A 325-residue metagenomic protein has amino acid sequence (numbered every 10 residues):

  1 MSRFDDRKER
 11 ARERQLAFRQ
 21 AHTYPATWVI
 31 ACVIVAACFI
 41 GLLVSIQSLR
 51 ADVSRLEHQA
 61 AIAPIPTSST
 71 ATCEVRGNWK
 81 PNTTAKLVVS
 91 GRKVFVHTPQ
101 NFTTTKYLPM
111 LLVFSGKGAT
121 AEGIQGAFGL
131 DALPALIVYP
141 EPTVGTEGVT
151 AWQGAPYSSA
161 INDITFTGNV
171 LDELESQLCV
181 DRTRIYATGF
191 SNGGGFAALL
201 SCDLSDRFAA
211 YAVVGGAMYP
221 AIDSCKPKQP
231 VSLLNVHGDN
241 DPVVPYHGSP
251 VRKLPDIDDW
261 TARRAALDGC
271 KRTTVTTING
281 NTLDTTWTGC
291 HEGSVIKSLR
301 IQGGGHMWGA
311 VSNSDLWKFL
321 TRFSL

Functional and structural regions predicted by a protein language model:
S2-A11, T23, G41-M110, A155 (+6 more regions): A domain-start/cap signature at the N-terminus of enzymes
L16-V35: N-terminal Sec-pathway targeting helices
E74, N78-K80, V88-N101, T105-Y186 (+3 more regions): Serine-hydrolase catalytic machinery in alpha/beta-hydrolase-like enzymes
K228-L233, E292-I296: Short, proline-enriched alpha-helix->beta-strand connector loops that line the catalytic pocket of alpha/beta-hydrolase
N235-H237, D241: Short beta-strand/loop motif that positions the catalytic acidic residue of the alpha/beta-hydrolase fold
P242-D256, W308-V311: Conserved alpha/beta-hydrolase "acid-adjacent" motif
R252-R272: Acidic, glycine-rich loop-and-strand cores that form catalytic or ligand-binding grooves in diverse globular domains
Q302-M307: Histidine-bearing beta->alpha loop at or near hydrolase active sites
